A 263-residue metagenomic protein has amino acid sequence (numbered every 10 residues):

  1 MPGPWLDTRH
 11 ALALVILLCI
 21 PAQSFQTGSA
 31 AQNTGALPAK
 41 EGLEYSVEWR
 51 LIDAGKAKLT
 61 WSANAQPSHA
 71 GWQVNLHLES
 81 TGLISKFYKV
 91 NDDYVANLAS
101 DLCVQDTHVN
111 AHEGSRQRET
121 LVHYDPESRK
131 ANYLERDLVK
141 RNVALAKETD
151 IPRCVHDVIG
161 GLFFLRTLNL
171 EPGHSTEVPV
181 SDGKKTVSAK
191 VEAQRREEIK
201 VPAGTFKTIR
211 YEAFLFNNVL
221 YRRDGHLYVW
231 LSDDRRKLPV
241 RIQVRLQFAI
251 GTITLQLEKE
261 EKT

Functional and structural regions predicted by a protein language model:
M1-A13: Bacterial N-terminal signal peptides that target proteins for export
A11-Q23: Bacterial N-terminal signal peptides
G28-P126, F164-T263: Acidic, serine/threonine-rich low-complexity disordered tracts
A131, E135-I151: Acidic/charged, solvent-exposed loop-and-adjacent secondary-structure segments enriched in E/D, K/R, S/T, and G/P
H156-L162: Hydrophobic, aromatic-enriched interface-forming segments
